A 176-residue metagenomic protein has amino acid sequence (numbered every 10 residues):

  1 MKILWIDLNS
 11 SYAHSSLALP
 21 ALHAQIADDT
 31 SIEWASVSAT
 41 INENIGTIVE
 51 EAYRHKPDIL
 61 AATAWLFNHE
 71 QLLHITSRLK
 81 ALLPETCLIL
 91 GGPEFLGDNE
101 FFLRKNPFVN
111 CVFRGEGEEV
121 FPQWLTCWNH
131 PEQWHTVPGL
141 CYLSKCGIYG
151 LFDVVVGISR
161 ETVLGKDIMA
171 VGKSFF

Functional and structural regions predicted by a protein language model:
K2-S11: Nucleotide-activated donor-dependent transferases that construct or modify glycoconjugates
S11-Y12, W65: Short acidic-aromatic active-site loops that bind/stabilize oxyanions
Y12-A18: Short N-terminal binding/cap micro-motifs at the start of the first secondary-structure element
A21-E33: Short helix-loop-beta junction
Q25, A35-V156: Glycine-rich beta-alpha loop elements in corrinoid/cobalamin-binding modules across cobalamin-dependent enzymes
S31, G147, G157, D167-I168: Generic short N-terminal amphipathic or hydrophobic helices
L151, S159-F176: Radical SAM [4Fe-4S] cluster-binding motif and immediate context
